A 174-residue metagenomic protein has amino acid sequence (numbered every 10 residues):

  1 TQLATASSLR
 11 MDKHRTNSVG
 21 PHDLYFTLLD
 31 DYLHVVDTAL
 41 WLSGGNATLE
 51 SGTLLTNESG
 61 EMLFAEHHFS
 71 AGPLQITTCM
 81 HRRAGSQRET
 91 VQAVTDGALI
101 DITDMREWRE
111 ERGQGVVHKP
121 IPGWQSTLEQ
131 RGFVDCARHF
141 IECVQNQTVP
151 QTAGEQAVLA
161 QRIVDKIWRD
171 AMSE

Functional and structural regions predicted by a protein language model:
T1-G20: A contiguous active-site-proximal alpha/beta segment in oxidoreductase catalytic domains
A4-S8, P73-Q75, Q147: A general structural motif
N17-R88, E155-V158: Rossmann-like dinucleotide-binding domain that binds NAD(P)(H)
Y25-F26, W124-T127, T148-P150: Active-site rim elements
V35-V36, F133-R138, V164-D165: A general structural signal for well-ordered alpha-helical segments in protein cores
N57-E58, A71-C136, A153: NAD(P)-dinucleotide binding in Rossmann-like oxidoreductases
H139-E174: C-terminal helix-rich "cap/oligomerization" subdomain common to oxidoreductases
